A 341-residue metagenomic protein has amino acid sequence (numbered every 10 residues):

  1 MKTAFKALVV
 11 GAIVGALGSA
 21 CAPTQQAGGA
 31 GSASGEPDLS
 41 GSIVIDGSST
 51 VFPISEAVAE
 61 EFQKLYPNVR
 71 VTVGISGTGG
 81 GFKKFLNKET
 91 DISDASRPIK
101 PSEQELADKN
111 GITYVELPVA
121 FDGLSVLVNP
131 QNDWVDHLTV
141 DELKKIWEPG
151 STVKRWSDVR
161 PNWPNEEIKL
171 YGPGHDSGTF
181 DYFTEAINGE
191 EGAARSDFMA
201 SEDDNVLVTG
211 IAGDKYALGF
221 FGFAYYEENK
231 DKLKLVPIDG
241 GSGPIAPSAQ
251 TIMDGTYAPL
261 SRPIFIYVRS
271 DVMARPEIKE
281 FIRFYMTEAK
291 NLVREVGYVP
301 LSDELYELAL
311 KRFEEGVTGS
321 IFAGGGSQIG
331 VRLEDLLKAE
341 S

Functional and structural regions predicted by a protein language model:
M1-V9: Bacterial N-terminal signal peptides that target proteins for export
L17-A20: C-terminal motif of bacterial Sec signal peptides marking the signal peptidase cleavage site
A22-S341: Flexible loop/hinge segments at secondary-structure junctions
